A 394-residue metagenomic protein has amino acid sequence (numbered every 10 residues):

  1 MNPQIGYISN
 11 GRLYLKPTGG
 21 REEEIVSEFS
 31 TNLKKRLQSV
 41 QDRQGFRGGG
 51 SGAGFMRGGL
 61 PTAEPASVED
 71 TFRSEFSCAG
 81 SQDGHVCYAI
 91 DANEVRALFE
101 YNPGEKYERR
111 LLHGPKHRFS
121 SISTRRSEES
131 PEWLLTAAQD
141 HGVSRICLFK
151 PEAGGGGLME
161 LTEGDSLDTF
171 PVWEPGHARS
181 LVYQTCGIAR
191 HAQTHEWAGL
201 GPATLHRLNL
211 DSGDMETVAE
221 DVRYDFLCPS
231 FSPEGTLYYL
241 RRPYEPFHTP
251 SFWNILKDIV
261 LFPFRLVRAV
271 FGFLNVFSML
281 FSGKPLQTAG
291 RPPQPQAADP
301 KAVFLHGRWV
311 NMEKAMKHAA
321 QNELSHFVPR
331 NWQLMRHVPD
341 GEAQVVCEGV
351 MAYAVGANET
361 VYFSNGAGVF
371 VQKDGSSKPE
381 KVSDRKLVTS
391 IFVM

Functional and structural regions predicted by a protein language model:
M1-M394: Sequence signature of WD/YWTD-type beta-propeller architectures
